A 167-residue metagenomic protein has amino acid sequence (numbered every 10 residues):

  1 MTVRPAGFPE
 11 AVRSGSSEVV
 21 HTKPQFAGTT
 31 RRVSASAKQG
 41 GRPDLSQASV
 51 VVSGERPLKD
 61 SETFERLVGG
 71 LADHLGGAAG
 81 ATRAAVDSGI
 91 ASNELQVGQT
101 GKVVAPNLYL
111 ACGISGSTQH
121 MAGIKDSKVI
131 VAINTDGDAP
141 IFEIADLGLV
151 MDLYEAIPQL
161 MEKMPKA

Functional and structural regions predicted by a protein language model:
M1-A167: N-terminal glycine-rich FAD/FM-binding segment characteristic of electron-transfer flavoproteins
